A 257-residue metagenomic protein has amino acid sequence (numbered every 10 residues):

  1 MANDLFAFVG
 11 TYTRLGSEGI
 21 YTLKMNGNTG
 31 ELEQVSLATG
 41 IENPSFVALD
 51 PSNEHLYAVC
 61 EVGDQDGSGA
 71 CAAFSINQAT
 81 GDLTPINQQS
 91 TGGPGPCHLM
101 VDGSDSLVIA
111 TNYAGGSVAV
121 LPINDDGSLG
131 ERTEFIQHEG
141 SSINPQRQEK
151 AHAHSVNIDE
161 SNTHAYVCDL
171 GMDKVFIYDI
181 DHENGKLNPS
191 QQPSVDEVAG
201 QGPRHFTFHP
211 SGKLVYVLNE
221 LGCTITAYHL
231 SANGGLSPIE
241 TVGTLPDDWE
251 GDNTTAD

Functional and structural regions predicted by a protein language model:
T13-G16, E61-D66, A114-S117, M172-K174 (+1 more regions): Short glycine/acidic-enriched loop and turn motifs that connect beta-strands
L23-G30, F74-D82, V120-G130, Y178-L187 (+1 more regions): Short loop/turn segments immediately following beta-strands, especially the blade-tip and inter-blade linker loops
L32-T39, L83-S90, G130-G140, L187-V195 (+1 more regions): Beta-propeller fold detector
Q34-D105: Blade-loop segments of beta-propeller domains
I41-S52, G92-D105, E139-N162, E197-L214 (+1 more regions): Beta-rich, blade/repeat-based domains predominating in secreted/periplasmic proteins but also intracellular
G81-S155: Asp-box/WD-like beta-propeller blade repeats and closely related beta-sheet repeat scaffolds
N162-C223: Loop-centered beta-sheet repeat module
